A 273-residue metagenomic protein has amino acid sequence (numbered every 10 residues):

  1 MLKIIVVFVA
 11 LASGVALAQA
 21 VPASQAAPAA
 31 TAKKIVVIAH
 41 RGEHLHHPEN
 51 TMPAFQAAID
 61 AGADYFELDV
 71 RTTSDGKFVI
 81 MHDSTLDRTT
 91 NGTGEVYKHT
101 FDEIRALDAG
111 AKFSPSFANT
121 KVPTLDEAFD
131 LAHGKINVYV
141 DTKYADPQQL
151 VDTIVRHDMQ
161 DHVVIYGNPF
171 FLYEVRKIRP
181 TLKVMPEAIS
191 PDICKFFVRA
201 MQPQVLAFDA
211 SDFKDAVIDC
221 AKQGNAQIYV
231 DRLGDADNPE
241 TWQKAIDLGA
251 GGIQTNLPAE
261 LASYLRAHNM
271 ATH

Functional and structural regions predicted by a protein language model:
I5-A16: Bacterial N-terminal signal peptides
Q19-H273: Phosphate-group recognition and catalysis centered on beta-loop-alpha active-site segments
